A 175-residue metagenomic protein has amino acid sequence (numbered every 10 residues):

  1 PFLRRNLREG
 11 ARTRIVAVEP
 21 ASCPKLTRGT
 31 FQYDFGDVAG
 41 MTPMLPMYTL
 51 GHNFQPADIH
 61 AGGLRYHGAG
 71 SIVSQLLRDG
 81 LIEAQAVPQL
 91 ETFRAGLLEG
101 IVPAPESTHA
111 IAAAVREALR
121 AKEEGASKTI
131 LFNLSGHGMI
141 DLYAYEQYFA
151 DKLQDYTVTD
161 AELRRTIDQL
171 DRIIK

Functional and structural regions predicted by a protein language model:
P1-R4, K25-F31, V115, L142-E146: Short acidic, glycine/serine/threonine-rich loops at helix termini
P1-V16, T108-R120: Thiamine diphosphate
R5-N6, G125, F132-R164: Glycine/aspartate-rich loop-and-adjacent alpha/beta segment that forms the canonical ThDP
L7-G10, Q75-R78, K122-A126: Solvent-exposed alpha-helices and their adjacent loops that cap or buttress functional pockets in soluble metabolic
A11-P20, S127-L134: Beta-strand segments within the central parallel beta-sheet cores of soluble alpha/beta enzyme folds
R12, L26-T27, E99-T108, E124-T129: Flexible, glycine/charged-enriched surface loops at secondary-structure junctions
A17-I101, Q147-K175: Active-site/ligand-binding loops adjacent to catalytic centers
